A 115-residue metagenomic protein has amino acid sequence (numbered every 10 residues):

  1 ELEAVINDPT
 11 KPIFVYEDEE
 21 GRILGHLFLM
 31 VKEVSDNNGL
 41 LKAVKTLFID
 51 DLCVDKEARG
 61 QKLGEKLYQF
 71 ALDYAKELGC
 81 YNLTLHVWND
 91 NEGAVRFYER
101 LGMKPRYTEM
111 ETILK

Functional and structural regions predicted by a protein language model:
E1-K45, D50: Acetyl-CoA-dependent GNAT
V31-S35, C53, A71, N89 (+1 more regions): Short, well-ordered turn and helix-capping elements at secondary-structure junctions
K42-K56, H86, T108-E111: Conserved acetyl-CoA binding element of GNAT-fold acetyltransferases
D55-E57, Q61, N89-D90: Active-site acidic-Proline motif in GNAT/NAT acetyltransferases
E65, Q69, E77, N89-Y107: Conserved active-site alpha-helix within GNAT-family acetyltransferase domains
A75-H86: Conserved GNAT acetyl-CoA-binding A-motif
T84-A94, E111-K115: Conserved beta-strand-loop-alpha-helix junction that forms the acyl-donor binding cleft
